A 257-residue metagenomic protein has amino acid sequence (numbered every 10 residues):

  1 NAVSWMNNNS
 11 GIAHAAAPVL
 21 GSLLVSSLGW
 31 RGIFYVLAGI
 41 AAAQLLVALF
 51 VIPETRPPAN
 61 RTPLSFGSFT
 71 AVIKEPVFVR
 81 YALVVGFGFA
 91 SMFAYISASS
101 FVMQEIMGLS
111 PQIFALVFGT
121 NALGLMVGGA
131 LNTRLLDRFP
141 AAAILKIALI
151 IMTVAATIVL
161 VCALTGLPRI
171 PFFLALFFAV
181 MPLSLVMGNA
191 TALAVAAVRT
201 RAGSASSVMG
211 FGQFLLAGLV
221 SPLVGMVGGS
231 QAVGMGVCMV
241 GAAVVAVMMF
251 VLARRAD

Functional and structural regions predicted by a protein language model:
S4-F50: Helix-loop-helix hairpin linking two adjacent transmembrane segments in secondary transporters
M6-A17, Q44, G88, N121 (+1 more regions): Structural signature of transmembrane alpha-helices in multi-pass secondary transporters
A48-R61, A253-D257: Helix-loop junctions on the cytosolic side of multi-pass membrane transporters, especially the intracellular loop
P53-A82: Juxtamembrane intracellular "pre-TM" segments in multi-pass secondary transporters
E75-A94, F177: Pair of pore-lining "gating" transmembrane helices in MFS-fold secondary transporters
G128-A141: Helix-to-loop junctions at the C-terminal end of transmembrane segments in multipass secondary transporters
L145-N189: C-terminal transmembrane helical hairpin of 12-TM major facilitator-type secondary transporters
L193-G229, M239: A late C-terminal transmembrane helix in Major Facilitator Superfamily
